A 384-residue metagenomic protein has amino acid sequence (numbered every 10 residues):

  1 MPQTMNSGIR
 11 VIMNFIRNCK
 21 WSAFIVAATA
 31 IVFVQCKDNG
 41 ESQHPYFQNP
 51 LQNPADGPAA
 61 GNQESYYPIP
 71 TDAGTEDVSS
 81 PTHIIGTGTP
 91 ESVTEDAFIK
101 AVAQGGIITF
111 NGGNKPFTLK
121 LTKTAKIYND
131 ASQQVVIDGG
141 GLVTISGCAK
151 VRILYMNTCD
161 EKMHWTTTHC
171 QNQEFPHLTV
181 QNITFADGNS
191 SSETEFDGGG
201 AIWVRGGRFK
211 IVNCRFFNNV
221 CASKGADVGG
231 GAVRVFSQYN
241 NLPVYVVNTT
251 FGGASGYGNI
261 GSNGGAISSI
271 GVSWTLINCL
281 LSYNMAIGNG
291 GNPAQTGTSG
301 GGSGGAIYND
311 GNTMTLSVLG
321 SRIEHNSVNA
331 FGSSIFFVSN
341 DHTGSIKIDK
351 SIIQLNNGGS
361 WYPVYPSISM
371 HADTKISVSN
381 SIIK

Functional and structural regions predicted by a protein language model:
G8-A23: Bacterial N-terminal signal peptides that target proteins for export
V26-Q52: Bacterial Sec-dependent N-terminal signal peptides
H44-P81: N-terminal pre-domain segments of enzymes
I85-T109: Acidic Gly/Asp/Thr-rich repetitive segments characteristic of extracellular carbohydrate-active and adhesion proteins
I99, A103-Q104, K120-V136, T144-Q181 (+4 more regions): Extracellular beta-strand-rich solenoid/capping regions of secreted or surface-exposed proteins that bind or remodel
G106, F117, A125, Q133-V135 (+16 more regions): The right-handed parallel beta-helix/beta-solenoid scaffold, focusing on the short coil/turn and N-cap positions
G139-G141, H169, F175-N189, R208-A222 (+6 more regions): Right-handed parallel beta-helix
G147-V151, N189-E195, V220-V228, S255-G264 (+5 more regions): Short glycine/acidic-rich loop motifs that flank beta-strands on beta-rich extracellular proteins
